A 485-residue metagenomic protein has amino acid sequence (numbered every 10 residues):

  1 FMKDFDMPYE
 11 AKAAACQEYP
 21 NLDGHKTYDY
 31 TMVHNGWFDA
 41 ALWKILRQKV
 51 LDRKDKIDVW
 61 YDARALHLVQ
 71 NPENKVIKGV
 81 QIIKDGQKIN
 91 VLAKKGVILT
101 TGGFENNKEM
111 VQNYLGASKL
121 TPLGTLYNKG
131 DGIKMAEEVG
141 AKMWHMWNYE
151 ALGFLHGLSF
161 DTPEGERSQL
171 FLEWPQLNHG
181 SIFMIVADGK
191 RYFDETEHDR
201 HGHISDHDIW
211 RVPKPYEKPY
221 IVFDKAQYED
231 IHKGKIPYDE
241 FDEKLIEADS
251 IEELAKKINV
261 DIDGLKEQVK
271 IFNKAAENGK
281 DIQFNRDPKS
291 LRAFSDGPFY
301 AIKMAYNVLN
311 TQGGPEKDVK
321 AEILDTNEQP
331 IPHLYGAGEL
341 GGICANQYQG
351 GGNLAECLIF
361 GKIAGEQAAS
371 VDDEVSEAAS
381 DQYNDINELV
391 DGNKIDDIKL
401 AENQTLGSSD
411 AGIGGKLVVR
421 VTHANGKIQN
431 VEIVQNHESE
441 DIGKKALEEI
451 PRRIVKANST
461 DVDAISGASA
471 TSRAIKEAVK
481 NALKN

Functional and structural regions predicted by a protein language model:
F1-D23, I246-L265, I271: Rossmann-like flavin
F1-K88, K108-E109, H156, A276-D296: Conserved redox-cofactor binding core of oxidoreductases
H67, V76, G264-C344, N430-N436: A glycine-rich dinucleotide-binding beta-alpha-beta segment and adjacent secondary-structure elements that constitute
D85-K88, L92-F160, L354, F360-I363 (+1 more regions): Glycine-rich loop(s) and the adjacent beta-strand/alpha-helix scaffold that form part
I133-V260: An anion/pyrophosphate-binding glycine-rich loop and adjacent beta-alpha core in soluble alpha-beta enzymes
K190-P219, P330-N346, L354, G412-G415 (+1 more regions): Gly/Pro-rich active-site capping loops and adjacent beta-alpha segments that organize cofactor/substrate pockets
V222-P237, I359-A379, Y383-D385, A457-N485: Cysteine/selenocysteine-centered motifs that mediate thiol-based redox chemistry or coordinate metal-sulfur cofactors
I395-N485: Active-site- and interface-proximal helix/loop "cap" or "latch" segments in soluble metabolic and energy-transducing
